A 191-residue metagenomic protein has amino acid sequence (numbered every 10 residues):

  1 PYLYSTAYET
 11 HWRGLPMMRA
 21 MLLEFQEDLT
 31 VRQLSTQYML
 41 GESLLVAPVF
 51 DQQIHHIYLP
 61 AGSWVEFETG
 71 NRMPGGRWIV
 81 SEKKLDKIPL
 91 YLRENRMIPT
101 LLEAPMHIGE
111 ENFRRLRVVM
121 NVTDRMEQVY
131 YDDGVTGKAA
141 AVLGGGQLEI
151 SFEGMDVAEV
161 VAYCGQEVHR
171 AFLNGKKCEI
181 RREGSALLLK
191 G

Functional and structural regions predicted by a protein language model:
P1-Q166: Catalytic core of carbohydrate-active enzymes
N174-G191: Extracellular/luminal ectodomains and secreted, surface-exposed scaffolds of diverse proteins
